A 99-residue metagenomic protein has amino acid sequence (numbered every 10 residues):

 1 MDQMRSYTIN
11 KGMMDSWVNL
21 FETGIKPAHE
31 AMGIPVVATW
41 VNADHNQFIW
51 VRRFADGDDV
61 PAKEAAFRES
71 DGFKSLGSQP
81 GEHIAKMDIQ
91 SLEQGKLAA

Functional and structural regions predicted by a protein language model:
M1-D2, R53-D56, V60, Q90: Short, charge-rich amphipathic segments
M1-S6, W17, A28-H29, F48-R52: Short, structured motif recognition centered on aromatic/hydrophobic residues
M13-V37: Short amphipathic alpha-helical segments
D15-W17, D56-R68: Short amphipathic alpha-helices within nucleic acid-binding modules
F21, E64, G77: Short, flexible helix/strand-to-coil boundary loops that buttress conserved ligand/catalytic motifs in alpha/beta
M32-I49, A55, G72-A99: Glycine-rich beta-strand-turn "strand-cap" elements at beta-sheet edges
